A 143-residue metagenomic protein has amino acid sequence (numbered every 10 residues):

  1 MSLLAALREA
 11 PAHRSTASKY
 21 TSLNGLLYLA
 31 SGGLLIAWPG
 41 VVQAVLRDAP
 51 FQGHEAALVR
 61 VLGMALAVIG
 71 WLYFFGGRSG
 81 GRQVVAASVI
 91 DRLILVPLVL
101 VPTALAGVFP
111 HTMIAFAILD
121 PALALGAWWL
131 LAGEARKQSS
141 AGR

Functional and structural regions predicted by a protein language model:
M1-S15: Short, Lys/Arg-rich, polar N-terminal cytosolic tail immediately upstream of the first transmembrane signal-anchor
A10-R14, P50-Q52, F74-G77, L105: Helix-boundary and loop/linker segments of multi-pass membrane transporters
A12-L26: Interfacial segments of alpha-helical transmembrane regions
L23-I36, H54-G77, V89-P97: Core segments of alpha-helical transmembrane spans in multipass integral membrane proteins
A30, L98-V101, A122-L125: Transmembrane-helix signature of multi-pass solute transporters
G40-Q52: Membrane-interface helix termini and inter-helical loops of multi-pass transporters
R78-S79, V84, P97-A117, A132: Membrane-helix boundary connector in multi-pass membrane proteins
A106, P121-R143: Membrane-water interface at the C-terminal end of transmembrane alpha helices
